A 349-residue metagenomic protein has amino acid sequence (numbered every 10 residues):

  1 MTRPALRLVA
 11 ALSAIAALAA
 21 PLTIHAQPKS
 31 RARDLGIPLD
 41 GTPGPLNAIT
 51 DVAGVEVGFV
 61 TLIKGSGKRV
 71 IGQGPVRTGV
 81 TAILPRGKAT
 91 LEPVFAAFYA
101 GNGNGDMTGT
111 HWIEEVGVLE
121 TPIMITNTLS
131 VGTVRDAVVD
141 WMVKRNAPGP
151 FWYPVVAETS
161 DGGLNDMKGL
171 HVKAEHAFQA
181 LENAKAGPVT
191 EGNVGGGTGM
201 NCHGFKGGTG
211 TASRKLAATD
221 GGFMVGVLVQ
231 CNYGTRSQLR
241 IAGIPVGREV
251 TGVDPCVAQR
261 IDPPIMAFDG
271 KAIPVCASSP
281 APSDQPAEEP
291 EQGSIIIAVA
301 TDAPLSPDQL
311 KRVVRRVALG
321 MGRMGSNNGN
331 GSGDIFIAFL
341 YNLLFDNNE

Functional and structural regions predicted by a protein language model:
M1-L6: N-terminal secretory signal peptides that target proteins for export/translocation
V9-P21: Bacterial N-terminal signal peptides
A26-E349: Alpha/propeptide regions of enzymes that mature by internal proteolysis
